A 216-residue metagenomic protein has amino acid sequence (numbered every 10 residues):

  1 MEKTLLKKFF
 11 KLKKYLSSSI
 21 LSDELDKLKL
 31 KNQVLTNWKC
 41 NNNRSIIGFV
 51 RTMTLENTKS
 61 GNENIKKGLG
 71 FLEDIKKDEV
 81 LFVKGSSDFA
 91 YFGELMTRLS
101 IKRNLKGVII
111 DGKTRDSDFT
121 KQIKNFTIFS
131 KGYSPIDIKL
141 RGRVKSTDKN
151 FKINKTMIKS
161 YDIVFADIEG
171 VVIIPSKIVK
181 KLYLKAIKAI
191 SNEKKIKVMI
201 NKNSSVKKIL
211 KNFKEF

Functional and structural regions predicted by a protein language model:
M1-S160, I174-S204, K211-F216: Feature captures the catalytic cores and cofactor-binding loops of soluble hydro-lyases/lyases that act on carboxylate
V164: C-terminal binding/interaction regions
D167: Extended hydrophobic
